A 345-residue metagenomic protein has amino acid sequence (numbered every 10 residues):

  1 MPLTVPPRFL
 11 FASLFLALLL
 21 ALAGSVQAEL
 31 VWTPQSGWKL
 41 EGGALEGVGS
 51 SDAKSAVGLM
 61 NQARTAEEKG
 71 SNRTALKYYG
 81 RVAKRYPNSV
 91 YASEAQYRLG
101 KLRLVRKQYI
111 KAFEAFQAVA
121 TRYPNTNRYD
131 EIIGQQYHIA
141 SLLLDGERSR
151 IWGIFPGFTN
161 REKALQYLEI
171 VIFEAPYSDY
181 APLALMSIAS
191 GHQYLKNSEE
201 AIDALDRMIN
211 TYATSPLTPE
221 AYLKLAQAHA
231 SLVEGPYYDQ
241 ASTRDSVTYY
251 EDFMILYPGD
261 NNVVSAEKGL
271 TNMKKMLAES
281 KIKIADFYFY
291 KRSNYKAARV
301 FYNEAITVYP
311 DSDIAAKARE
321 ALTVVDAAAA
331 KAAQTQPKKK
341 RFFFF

Functional and structural regions predicted by a protein language model:
M1-R8: N-terminal secretory signal peptides that target proteins for export/translocation
P7, S13, L142-L143: N-terminal leader/targeting segments
F11-L22: Bacterial N-terminal signal peptides
V26-F345: Acidic, polar-rich low-complexity tracts and alpha-helical solenoid repeat scaffolds
